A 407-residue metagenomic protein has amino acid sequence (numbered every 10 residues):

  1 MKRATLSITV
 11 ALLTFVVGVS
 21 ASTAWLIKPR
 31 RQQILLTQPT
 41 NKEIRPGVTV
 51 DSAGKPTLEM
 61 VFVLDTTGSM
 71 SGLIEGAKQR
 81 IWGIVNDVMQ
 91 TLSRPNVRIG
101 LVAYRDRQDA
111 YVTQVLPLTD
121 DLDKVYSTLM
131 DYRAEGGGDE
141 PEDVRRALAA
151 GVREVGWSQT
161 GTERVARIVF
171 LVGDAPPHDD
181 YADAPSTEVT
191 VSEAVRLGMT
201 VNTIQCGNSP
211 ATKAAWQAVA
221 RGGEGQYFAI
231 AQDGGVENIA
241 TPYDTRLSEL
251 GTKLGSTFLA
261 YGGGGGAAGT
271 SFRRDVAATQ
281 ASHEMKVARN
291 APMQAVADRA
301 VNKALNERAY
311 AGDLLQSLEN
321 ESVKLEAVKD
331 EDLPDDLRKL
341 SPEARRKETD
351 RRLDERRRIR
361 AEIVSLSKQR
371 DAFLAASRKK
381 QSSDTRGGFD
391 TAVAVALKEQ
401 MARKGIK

Functional and structural regions predicted by a protein language model:
R3-S7, G18-G235, T241-D244, S317-D330 (+5 more regions): Divalent cation-coordinating acidic motifs and surrounding scaffolds that mediate Ca2+/Mg2+/Mn2+/Zn2+-dependent binding
L13-V17: Hydrophobic core
T187-V191, V195-V201, S209-E319: Eukaryote-biased recognition of electropositive, low-complexity segments and basic polyanion/acidic-motif-binding
D332-L333, A344: A general alpha-helix detector
R346-D350: Short hydrophobic alpha-helical segments that form membrane-spanning helices or hydrophobic packing faces of helical
